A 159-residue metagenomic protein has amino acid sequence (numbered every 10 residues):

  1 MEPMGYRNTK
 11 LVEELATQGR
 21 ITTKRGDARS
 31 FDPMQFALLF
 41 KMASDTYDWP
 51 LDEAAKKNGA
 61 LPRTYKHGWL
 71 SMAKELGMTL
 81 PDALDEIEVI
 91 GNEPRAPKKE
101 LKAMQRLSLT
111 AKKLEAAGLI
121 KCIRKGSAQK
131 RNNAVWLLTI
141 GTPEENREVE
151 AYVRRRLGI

Functional and structural regions predicted by a protein language model:
M1-G5, E100, T142: Intrinsic-disorder-associated interaction segments
M1-P81: Short recognition helix of helix-turn-helix/winged-helix DNA-binding domains
N8, L107, V149-E150: Short amphipathic alpha-helical segments that mediate assembly, nucleic-acid/protein binding, or membrane association
T23, K121, L138-T142: Hydrophobic transmembrane signal anchors and adjacent membrane-proximal interface regions, especially in viral
W49-N132: Winged helix-turn-helix DNA-binding recognition segment
V135: ATP/NTP phosphate-donor binding region
T139-I159: Short, amphipathic alpha-helical interaction segments positioned at domain boundaries
